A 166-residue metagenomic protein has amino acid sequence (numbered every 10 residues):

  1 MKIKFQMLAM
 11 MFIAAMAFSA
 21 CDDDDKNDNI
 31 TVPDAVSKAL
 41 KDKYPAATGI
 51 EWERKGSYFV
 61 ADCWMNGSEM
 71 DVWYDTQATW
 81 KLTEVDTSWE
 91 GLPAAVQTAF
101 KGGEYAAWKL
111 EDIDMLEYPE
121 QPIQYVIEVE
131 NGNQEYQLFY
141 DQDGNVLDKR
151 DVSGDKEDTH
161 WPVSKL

Functional and structural regions predicted by a protein language model:
M1-L8: Bacterial N-terminal signal peptides that target proteins for export
M16-A20: C-terminal motif of bacterial Sec signal peptides marking the signal peptidase cleavage site
D22-D25: Bacterial signal peptide processing site
N29-L166: First exposed extracellular module after export/assembly in secreted or surface-exposed proteins
